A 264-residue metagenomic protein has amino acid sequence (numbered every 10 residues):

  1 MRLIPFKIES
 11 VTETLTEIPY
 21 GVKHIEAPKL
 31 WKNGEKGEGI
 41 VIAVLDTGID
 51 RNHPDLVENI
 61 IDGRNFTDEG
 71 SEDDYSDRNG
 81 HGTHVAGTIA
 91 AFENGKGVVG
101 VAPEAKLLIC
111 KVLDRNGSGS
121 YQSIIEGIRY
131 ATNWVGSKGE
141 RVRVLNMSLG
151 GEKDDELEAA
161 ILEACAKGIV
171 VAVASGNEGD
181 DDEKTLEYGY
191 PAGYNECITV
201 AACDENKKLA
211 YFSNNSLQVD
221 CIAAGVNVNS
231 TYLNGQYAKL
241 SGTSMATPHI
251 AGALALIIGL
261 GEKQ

Functional and structural regions predicted by a protein language model:
M1-K7, T16-P19, E26, K138-L149 (+5 more regions): C-terminal subdomain of the subtilisin-like protease fold in secreted/lumenal serine endopeptidases
L3-F6, T12-K106, S123-Y130, G136-R141: Active-site core segment of subtilase-fold serine proteases
D55, N59, E196-T199, N227: Glycine-centered tight turns that cap/initiate beta-strands
A86-I89, L108-D114, W134, G225-Q264: Hydrolase catalytic cores
L108, V170-A172, T199-V200, I222 (+1 more regions): Structural detector of well-ordered beta-strand residues that form the stable sheet scaffold of enzyme domains
V112-N195, N206-L209, N215, L233-P248: Substrate-binding/access-modulating region of protease and related hydrolase catalytic domains
C203: Carbohydrate-associated surface elements
